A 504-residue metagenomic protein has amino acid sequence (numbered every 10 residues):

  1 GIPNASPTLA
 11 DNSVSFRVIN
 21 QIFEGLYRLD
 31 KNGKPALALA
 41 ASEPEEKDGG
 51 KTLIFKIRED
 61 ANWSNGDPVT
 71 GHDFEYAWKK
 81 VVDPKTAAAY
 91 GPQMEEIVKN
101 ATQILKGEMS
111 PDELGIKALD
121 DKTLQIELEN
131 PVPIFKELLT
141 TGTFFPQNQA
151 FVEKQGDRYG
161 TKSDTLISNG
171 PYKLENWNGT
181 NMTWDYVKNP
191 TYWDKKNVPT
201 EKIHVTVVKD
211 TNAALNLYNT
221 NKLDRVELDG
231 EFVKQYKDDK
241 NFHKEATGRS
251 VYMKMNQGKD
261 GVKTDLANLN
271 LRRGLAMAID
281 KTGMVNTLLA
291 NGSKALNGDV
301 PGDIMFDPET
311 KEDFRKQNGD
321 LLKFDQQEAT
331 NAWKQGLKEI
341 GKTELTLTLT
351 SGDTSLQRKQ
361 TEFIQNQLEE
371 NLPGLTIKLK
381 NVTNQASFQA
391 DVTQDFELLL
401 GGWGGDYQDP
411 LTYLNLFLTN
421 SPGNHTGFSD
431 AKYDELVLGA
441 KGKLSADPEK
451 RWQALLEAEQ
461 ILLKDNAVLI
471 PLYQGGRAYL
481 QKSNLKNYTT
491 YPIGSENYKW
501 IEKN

Functional and structural regions predicted by a protein language model:
G1-D48, I167: N-terminal lobe/hinge region of extracytoplasmic solute-binding protein
T70-H72, Y76-A77, T123-Q125, P171 (+4 more regions): Alpha-helical secondary-structure segments
E75, A89-A150: Surface-exposed binding/hinge segments that line and control ligand-binding clefts or catalytic entry sites
L128-V198, K202: Gly/Pro-rich hinge or "lid" segments in bacterial periplasmic/extracellular proteins
P190-Q235: Ligand-site clamp/hinge motif
K294-G336, L356-R358: Structural transition elements
G374-S387, L414-K482, N504: Extracytoplasmic/peripheral linker and loop segments enriched in polar/acidic and small residues with frequent Thr/Pro
Y479-N504: Long beta-strand-rich cores associated with HINT superfamily self-processing modules
